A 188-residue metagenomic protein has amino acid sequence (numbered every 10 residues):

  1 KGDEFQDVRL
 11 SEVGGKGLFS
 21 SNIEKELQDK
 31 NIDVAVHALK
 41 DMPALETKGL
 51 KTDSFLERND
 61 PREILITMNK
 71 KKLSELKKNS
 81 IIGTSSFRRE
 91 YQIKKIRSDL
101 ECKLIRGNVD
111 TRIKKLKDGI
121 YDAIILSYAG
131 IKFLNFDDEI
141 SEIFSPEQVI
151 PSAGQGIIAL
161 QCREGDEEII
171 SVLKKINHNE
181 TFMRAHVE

Functional and structural regions predicted by a protein language model:
K1, F5-Q6, L10-E12, K95-E188: Small-molecule-sensing regulatory modules
D7-D33: Short, structured active-site "lid" loops
N31-A38, D122-S127: Paired acidic/hydrophobic, glycine-rich loop segments that form the ligand-binding mouth/hinge of periplasmic-binding
L39-K40, K48-L100: A conserved helix-loop-strand patch within extracytoplasmic ligand-binding domains of the periplasmic binding
L39-M42, A129-I131: Short glycine-rich anion-binding loops that position phosphate/pyrophosphate groups of nucleotides and phosphorylated
